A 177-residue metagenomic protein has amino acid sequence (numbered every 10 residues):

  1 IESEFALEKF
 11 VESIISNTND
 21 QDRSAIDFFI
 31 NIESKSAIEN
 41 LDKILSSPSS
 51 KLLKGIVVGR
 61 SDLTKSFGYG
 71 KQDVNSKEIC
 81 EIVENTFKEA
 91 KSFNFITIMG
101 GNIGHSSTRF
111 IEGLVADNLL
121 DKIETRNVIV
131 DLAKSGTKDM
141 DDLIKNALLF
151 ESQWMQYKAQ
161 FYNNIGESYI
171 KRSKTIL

Functional and structural regions predicted by a protein language model:
I1-L177: Expand to "…catalyze enediolate/carbanion chemistry for C-C bond making/breaking, isomerization, decarboxylation
